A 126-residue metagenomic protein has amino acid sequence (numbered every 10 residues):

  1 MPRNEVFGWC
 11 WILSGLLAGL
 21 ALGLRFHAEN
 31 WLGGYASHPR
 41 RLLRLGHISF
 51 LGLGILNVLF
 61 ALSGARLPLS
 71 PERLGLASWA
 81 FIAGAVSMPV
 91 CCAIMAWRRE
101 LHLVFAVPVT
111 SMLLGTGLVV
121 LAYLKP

Functional and structural regions predicted by a protein language model:
M1-H47, L51-P126: Polytopic transmembrane helical bundles with strong interfacial aromatic enrichment
